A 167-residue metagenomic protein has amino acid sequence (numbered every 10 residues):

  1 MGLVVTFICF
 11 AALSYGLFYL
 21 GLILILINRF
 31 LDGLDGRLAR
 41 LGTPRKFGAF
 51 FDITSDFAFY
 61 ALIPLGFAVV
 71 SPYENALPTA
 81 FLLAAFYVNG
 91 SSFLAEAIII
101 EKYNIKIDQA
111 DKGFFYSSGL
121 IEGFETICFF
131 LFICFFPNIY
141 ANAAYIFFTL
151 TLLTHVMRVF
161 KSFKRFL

Functional and structural regions predicted by a protein language model:
M1-F47, F81-A84, I139-L150: Membrane-embedded alpha-helical segments that form the functional core of polytopic membrane enzymes, especially those
V4, R29, T54-A61: Core segments of alpha-helical transmembrane spans in multipass integral membrane proteins
V5, A39, F51, V88 (+1 more regions): Short, flexible micro-motifs
D35-D56, D108-S118: Juxtamembrane helix-capping/reentrant segments at transmembrane boundaries
F57-L167: A feature for the membrane-embedded catalytic helix bundles of lipid/isoprenoid biosynthetic enzymes
